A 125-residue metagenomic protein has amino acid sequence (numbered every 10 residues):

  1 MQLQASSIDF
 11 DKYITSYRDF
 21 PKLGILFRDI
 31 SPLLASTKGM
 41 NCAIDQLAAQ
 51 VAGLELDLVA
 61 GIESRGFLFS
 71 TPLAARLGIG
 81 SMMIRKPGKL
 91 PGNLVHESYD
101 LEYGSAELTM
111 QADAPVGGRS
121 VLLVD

Functional and structural regions predicted by a protein language model:
M1-V124: PRPP-associated nucleotide enzymes
